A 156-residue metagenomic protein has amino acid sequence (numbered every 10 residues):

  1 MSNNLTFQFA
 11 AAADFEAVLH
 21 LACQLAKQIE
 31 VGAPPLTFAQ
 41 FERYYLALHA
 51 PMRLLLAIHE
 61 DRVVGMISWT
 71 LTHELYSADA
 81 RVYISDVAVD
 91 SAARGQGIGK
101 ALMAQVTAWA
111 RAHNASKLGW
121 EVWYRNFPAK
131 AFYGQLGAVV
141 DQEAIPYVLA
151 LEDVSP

Functional and structural regions predicted by a protein language model:
T6-H20, V31: A short beta-loop-alpha structural element at the N-terminal edge of CoA-dependent acyl/N-acetyltransferase catalytic
L19, C23-Y44: Conserved GNAT-fold acetyl-CoA-binding loop/helix
Y45-L56, Y83: A short helix-loop-beta-strand connector motif used in the catalytic cores of GNAT acetyltransferases and, in some
L56, R62-L71, Y83, A88: Conserved beta-strand in the GNAT
H73-I84, R94, Q142: A conserved beta-turn-beta hairpin within the catalytic core of GNAT-like acetyltransferases that forms part
I84, L118-V122: Conserved hydrophobic beta-strand within the GNAT/NAT acetyltransferase core sheet that lines the active-site cleft
V89, G95-A108, A131, Q135: Conserved acetyl-CoA-binding loop-helix of GNAT-fold acetyltransferases
K100, A112, Y124-E143, L149: Conserved active-site alpha-helix within GNAT-family acetyltransferase domains
